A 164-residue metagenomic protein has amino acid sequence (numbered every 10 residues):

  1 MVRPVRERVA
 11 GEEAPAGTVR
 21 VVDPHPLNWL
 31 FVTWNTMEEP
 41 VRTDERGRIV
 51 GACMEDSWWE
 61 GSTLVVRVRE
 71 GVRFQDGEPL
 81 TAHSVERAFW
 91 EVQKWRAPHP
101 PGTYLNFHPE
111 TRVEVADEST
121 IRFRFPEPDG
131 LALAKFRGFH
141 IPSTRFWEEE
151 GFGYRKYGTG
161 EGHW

Functional and structural regions predicted by a protein language model:
M1-A10, V50-G51, S62-T63, T81 (+4 more regions): Small-molecule-sensing regulatory modules
V2-S62, W90: N-terminal lobe/hinge region of extracytoplasmic solute-binding protein
R20-V22, T33-T36, G77, G151-G153 (+1 more regions): Edge beta-strand plus adjacent loop/short-helix module at the start of the mature soluble/periplasmic domain
T33-M37, V68, F125: A short glycine/threonine-centered beta-strand motif
V41-V50, P98-F107, G160-W164: Short, solvent-exposed secondary-structure boundary motifs
D56-H99, A116, R122-R124, A132-L133: Aromatic- and charge-enriched surface segment that lines or borders ligand/interaction sites
T103-W164: Surface-exposed binding/hinge segments that line and control ligand-binding clefts or catalytic entry sites
